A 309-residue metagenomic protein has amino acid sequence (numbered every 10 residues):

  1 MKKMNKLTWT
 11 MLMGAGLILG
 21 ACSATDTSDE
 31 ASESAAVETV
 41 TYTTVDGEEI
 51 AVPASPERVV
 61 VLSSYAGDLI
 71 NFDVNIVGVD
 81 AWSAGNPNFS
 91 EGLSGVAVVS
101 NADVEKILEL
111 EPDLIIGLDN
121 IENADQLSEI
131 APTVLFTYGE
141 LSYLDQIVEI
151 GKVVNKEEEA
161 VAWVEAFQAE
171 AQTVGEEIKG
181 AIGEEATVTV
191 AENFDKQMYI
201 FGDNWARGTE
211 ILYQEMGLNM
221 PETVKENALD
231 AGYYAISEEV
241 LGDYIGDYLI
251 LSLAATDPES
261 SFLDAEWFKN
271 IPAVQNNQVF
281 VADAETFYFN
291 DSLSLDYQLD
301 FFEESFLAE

Functional and structural regions predicted by a protein language model:
K2-W9, G20-V61, E159-A191, A254-E259 (+2 more regions): Bacterial Sec-exported substrate-binding components of ABC uptake systems
T44-D46, S94-E105, A228-E238: Short helix-initiation/N-cap motifs at beta->coil->alpha
E49-V52, P56, T133-F136, E149-V164 (+3 more regions): Second-shell loop/turn segments in exported
R58-E109: A short, structured surface patch at a secondary-structure boundary
S83-N86, I200-G232: Alpha-helical, coiled-coil/dimerization segments enriched in small aliphatic residues
V104, E111-I116, P132, L241 (+1 more regions): Proline-aspartate-enriched helix->loop->beta-strand connector
A124-V161, G183, L263-V281: Charged, glycine-enriched surface loops/patches that mediate electrostatic binding to polyanionic ligands
Y244-E309: Structured C-terminal subdomain patch of bacterial secreted/periplasmic proteins
